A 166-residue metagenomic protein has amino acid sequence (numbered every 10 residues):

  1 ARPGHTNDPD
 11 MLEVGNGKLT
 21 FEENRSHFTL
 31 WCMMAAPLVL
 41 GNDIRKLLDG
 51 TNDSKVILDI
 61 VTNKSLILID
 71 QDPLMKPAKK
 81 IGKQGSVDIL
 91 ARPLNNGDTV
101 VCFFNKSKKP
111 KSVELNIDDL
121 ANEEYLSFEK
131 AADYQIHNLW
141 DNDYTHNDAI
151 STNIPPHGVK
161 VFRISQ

Functional and structural regions predicted by a protein language model:
A1-N42: Glycan-recognition surfaces
K18-T20, S86-A91, A149-I150: Generic recognition of flexible, low-complexity loop/linker segments
S26-G82: Catalytic cores of secreted or luminal carbohydrate-active enzymes
W31-M34, V39-G41, K83-E124: Carbohydrate-binding surface patches
V101, I136, H157: Hydrophobic, well-ordered secondary-structure elements that form the walls of internal hydrophobic environments
P110-V113, A132, Y144: Short acidic/proline- and small/hydrophobic-mixed sequence motifs that coincide with surface turns and coil-to-beta
D119-D141: Solvent-exposed beta-hairpin/edge-strand motifs
H146-Q166: C-terminal beta-strand-rich structural cap/linker in extracellular carbohydrate-active enzymes
